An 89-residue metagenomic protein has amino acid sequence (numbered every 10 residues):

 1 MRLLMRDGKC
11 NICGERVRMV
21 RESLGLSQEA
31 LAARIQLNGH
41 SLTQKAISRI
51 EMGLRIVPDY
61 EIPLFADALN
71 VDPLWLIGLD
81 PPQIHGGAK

Functional and structural regions predicted by a protein language model:
M1-G8, D67, L74-K89: Short, charged recognition helix plus adjacent turn of helix-turn-helix-like nucleic-acid-binding domains
M1-L24: A short, Lys/Arg-rich alpha-helix, primarily the initiator
R16, S27, T43, P58-E61 (+1 more regions): Residues that mark the N-terminal boundary/hinge immediately upstream of a DNA-recognition element
E22, A33, D67: Alpha-helical residues within the helix-turn-helix
E22, Q36-L37, M52, P81: Residue-level detection of the helix-turn-helix DNA-binding "recognition helix"
G25-R49: Short alpha-helical DNA-recognition segment
L31, E61-A66, L76-I77: Hydrophobic micro-packing sites on short alpha-helices
K45, M52-D67, Q83: Short, basic-rich loop-to-helix N-cap that marks the start of a DNA-contacting helix
